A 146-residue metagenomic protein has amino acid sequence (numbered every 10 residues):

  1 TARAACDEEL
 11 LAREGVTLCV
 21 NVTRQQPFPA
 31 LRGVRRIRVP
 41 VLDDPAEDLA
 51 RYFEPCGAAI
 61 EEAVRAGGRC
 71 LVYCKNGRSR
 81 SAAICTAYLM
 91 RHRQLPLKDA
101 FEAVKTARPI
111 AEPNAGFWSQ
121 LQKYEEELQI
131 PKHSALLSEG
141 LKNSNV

Functional and structural regions predicted by a protein language model:
T1-T23: Glycine-rich, flexible N-terminal cofactor/catalytic loop recognition
L10, E54-C70, A83-V146: PTP/DSP superfamily signal
L10-R13, Q26-V34: Short loop/helix-cap segments at secondary-structure boundaries that form the rim of catalytic
R24-Q25, V41-E47: Short, acidic/turn-prone active-site loops that include or flank metal/cofactor- and phosphate-binding residues
R32-L42: Active-site regions of enzymes building and remodeling cell-envelope glycoconjugates
C74: Short cysteine clusters
